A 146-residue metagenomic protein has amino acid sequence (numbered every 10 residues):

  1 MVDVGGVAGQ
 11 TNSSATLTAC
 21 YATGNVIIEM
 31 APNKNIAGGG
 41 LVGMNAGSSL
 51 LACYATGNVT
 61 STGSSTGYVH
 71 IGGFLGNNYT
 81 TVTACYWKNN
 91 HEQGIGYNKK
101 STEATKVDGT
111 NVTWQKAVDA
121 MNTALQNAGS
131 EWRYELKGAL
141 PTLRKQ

Functional and structural regions predicted by a protein language model:
M1-Q146: Predominantly extracellular beta-rich ligand-binding scaffolds that present long acidic/polar faces for carbohydrate
